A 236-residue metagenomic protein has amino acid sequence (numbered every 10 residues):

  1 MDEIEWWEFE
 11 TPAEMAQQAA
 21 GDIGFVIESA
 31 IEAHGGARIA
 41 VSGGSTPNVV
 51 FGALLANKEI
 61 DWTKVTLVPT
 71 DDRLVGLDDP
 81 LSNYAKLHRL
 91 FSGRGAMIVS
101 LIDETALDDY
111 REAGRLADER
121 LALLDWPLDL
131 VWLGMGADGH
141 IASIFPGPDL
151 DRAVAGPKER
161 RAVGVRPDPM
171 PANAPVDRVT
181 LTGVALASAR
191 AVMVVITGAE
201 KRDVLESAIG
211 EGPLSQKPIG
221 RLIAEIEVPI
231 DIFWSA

Functional and structural regions predicted by a protein language model:
M1-E3, W62-W132: Ligand-binding beta-strand-loop-alpha-helix segment within the catalytic cores of soluble metabolic enzymes
M1-I39: N-terminal glycine-/serine-/threonine-rich phosphate-binding loop
E28, E32-A56: Glycine-rich N-terminal segment of FAD-binding domains in flavoprotein oxidoreductases, spanning the beta-loop-helix
V41-T46, L133-A137, T197: Glycine-rich beta-strand-to-loop/alpha-helix junction loops that act as flexible
A53-W62, A85-R89, P146-G156, E211: A glycine- and small-aliphatic-rich helix-loop capping segment at beta-alpha/alpha-beta transitions that lines
K58-T66, A153-G156, V184-A189, I223-E227: Short, conserved loop/helix-junction motifs that constitute active-site signature segments in enzyme catalytic cores
A137-G183: Class I SAM-dependent methyltransferase SAM-binding "motif I" and its flanking Rossmann-like core
L181-V184, S188-A236: ATP/nucleoside-binding phosphotransfer catalytic cores, i.e., glycine-rich phosphate-binding loops
